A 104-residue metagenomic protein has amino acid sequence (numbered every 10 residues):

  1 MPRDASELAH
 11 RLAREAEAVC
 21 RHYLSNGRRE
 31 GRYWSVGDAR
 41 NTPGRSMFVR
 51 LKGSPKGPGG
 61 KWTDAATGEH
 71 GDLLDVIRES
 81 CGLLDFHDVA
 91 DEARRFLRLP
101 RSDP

Functional and structural regions predicted by a protein language model:
M1-P104: N-terminal structured subdomain of primase-like DNA metabolism proteins
